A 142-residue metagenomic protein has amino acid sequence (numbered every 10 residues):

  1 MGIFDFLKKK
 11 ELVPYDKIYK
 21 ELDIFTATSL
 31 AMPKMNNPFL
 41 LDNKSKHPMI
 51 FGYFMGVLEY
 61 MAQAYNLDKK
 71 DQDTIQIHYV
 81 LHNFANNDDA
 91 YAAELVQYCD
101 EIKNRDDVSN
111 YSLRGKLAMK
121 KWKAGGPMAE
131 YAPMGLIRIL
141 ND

Functional and structural regions predicted by a protein language model:
G2, A92-D142: Low-complexity intrinsically disordered segments
G2-D89: N-terminal low-complexity, intrinsically disordered segments
